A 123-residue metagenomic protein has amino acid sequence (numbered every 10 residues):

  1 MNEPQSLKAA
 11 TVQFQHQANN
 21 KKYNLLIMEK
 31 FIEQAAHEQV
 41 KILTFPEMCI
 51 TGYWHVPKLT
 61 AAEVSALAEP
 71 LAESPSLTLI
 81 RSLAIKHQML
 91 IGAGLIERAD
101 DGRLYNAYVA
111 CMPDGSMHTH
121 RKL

Functional and structural regions predicted by a protein language model:
M1-Q5: Basic/polar N-terminal segments that are highly enriched at the extreme N-terminus, encompassing both cleavable
S6-Q17, A107, T119-K122: Active-site-proximal beta-strand elements of phosphoester/diester hydrolases
A9, L26, M48-C49: Alpha-helical structural elements
Q13-F31: N-terminal phosphate-binding loop and adjacent alpha-helix
K21, E33-P113, H118-T119: Cys-nucleophile CN-hydrolase/nitrilase-fold catalytic domain and related Cys-dependent amidase chemistry that acts on
